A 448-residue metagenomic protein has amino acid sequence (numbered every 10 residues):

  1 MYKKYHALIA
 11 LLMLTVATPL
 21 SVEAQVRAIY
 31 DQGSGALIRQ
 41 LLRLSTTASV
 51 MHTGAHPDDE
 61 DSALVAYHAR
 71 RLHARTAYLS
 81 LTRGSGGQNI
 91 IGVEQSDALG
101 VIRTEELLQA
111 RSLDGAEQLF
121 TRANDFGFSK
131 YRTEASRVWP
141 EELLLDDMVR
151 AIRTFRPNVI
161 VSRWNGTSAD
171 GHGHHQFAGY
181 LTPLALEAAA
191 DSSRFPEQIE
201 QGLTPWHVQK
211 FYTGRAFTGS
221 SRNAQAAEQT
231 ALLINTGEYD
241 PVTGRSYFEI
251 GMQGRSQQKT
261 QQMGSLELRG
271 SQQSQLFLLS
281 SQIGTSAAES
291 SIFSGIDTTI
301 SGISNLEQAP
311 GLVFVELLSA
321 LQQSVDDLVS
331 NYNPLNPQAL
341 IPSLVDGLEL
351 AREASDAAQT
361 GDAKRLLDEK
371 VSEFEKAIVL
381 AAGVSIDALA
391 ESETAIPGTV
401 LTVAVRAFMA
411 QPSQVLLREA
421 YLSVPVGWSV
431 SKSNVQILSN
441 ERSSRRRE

Functional and structural regions predicted by a protein language model:
Y2-Y5, A24-V50, Y131-A135, E141-I386: Metal-dependent de-N-acetylase/amidase catalytic core
A7-P19: Bacterial N-terminal signal peptides
V22, D59-D61, G84-Q88, G127-F128 (+5 more regions): Flexible loop/turn segments at secondary-structure boundaries
A24-T154, Q176, P183-E187, D191: Active-site rim/loop-helix segments in enzyme catalytic domains that contact anionic ligands
S49-V50, R75-Y78, E117-Q118, N158-V159 (+3 more regions): Beta-sheet entry/capping signal
V93-S96, Q109, G166-D170, L389-E393 (+1 more regions): Conserved short loop/turn motifs at secondary-structure junctions
A98, G202-W206, S220, A224 (+2 more regions): A hydrophobic alpha-helix/topogenic segment detector that preferentially activates on transmembrane helices
D387-E448: Long beta-sheet-rich domains in secretory-pathway and surface-associated proteins
